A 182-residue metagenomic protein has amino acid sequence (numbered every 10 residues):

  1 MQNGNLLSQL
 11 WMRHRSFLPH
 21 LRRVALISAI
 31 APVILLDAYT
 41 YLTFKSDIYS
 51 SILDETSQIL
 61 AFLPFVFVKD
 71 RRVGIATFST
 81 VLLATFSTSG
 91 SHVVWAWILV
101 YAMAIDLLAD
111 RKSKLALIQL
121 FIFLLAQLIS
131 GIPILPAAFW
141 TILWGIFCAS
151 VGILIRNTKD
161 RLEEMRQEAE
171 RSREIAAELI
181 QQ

Functional and structural regions predicted by a protein language model:
M1-A76, G152-I155, K159: N-terminal signal-anchor/first transmembrane helix of integral membrane proteins
Q2-N5, R23-A25, F86-W97: Hydrophobic alpha-helical transmembrane segments
I27, S51-T56, G74-F78, L99 (+2 more regions): Hydrophobic alpha-helical transmembrane segments
A31-Y39, T80-G90, F121-I132: Aromatic-anchored segments of alpha-helical transmembrane domains
Y41-S50, S89-H92, I134-A138: Membrane-helix interface and helix-disruption motif detector
I59-F67, L83-S89, I98-S113: Generic transmembrane alpha-helix motif of multi-pass integral membrane proteins
L60, I175-Q182: Short, intrinsically disordered, charge-balanced linker/junction segments flanking boundaries in proteins
V93-E178: Cytosolic coiled-coil signaling helices that couple upstream sensory modules
